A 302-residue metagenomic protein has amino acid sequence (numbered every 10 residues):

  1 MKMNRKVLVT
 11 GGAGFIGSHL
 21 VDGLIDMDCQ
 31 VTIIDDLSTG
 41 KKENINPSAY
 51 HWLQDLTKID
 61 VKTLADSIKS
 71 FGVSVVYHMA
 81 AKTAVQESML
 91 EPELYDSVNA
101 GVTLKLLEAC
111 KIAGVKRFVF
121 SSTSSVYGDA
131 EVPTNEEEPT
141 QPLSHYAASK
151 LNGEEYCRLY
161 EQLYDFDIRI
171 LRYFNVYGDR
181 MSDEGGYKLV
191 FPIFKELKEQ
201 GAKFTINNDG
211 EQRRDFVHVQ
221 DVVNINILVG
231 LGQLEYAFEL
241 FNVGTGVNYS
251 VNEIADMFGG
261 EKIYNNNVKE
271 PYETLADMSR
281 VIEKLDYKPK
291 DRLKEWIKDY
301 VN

Functional and structural regions predicted by a protein language model:
M1-V176: N-terminal Rossmann-like NAD(P)+-binding domain of SDR-like oxidoreductases, especially those catalyzing
I16, L64, Y95, S149 (+3 more regions): Hydrophobic alpha-helical packing elements
D22, A65, L107, R158 (+4 more regions): Solvent-exposed, non-membrane alpha-helical residues enriched in polar/charged side chains
K41, T83, E87, P92 (+8 more regions): A general structural signal marking secondary-structure boundaries and capping sites
M89-E91, H145, M181-G186, E270: Short, solvent-exposed loop/turn segments at secondary-structure boundaries
D96, L143-E154, G185-P192, F216 (+1 more regions): Short-chain dehydrogenase/reductase
V132, Y156-R214, V219-L228, M257-F258: NAD(P)-dependent short-chain dehydrogenase/reductase
Q200-N302: C-terminal substrate-binding subdomain of Rossmann-fold SDR/epimerase-dehydratase oxidoreductases
